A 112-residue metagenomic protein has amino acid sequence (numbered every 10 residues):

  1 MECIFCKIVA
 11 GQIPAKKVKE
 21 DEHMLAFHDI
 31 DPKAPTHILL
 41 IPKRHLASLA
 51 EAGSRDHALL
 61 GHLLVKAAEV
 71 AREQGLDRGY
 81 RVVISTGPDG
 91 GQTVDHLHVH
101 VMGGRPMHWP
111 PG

Functional and structural regions predicted by a protein language model:
M1-G112: HIT superfamily nucleotide-processing domains
